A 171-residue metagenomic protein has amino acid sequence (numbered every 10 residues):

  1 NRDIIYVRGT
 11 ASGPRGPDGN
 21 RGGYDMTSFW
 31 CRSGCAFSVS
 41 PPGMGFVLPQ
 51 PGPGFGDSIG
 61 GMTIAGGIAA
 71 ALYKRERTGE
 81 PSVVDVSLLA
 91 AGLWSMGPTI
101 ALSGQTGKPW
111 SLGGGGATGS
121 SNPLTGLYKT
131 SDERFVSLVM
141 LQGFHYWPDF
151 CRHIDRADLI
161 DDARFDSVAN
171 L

Functional and structural regions predicted by a protein language model:
N1-V83: N-terminal helix-loop segment corresponding to the beta1-alpha1 unit of nucleotide/adenylate-binding folds
P17, F29-R32, S40, G60 (+8 more regions): Short capping/connector residues at structural and topological boundaries
S28-F29, G66, A70, W94-L102 (+1 more regions): Generic alpha-helical structural context detector
W30-C35, K108-G113, I154, D161-F165: Glycine-rich loops and low-complexity Gly/Arg-rich segments that provide flexible linkers or classic glycine-based
G54-A69, L88-M96, Q142, Y146: Mid-domain beta-loop-alpha active-site segment that forms a flexible, acidic cofactor/metal-binding surface
L72-G115: Substrate-binding/catalytic subdomain of NAD(P)-dependent oxidoreductase enzymes
G116-L171: Conserved catalytic/cofactor-binding microenvironments
